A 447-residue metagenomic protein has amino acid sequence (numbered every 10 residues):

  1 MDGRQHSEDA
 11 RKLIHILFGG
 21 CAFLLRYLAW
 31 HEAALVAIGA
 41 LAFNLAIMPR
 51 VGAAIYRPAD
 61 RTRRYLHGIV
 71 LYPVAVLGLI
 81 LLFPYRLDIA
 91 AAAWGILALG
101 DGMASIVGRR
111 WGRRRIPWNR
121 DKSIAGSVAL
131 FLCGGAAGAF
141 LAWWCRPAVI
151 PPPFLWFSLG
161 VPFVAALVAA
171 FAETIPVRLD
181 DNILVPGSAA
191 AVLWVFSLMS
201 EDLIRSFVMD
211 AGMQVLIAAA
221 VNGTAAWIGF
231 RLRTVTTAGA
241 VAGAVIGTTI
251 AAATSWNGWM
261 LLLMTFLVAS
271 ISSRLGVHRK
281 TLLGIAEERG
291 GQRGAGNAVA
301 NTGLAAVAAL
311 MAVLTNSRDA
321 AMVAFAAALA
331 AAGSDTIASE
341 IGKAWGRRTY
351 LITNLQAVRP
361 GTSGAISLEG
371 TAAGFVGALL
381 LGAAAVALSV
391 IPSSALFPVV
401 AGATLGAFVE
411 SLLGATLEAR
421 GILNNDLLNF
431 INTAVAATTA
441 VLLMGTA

Functional and structural regions predicted by a protein language model:
M1-W118, S127-A338, G342-A447: Hydrophobic alpha-helical transmembrane segments
D121: Short, acidic/turn-prone active-site loops that include or flank metal/cofactor- and phosphate-binding residues
